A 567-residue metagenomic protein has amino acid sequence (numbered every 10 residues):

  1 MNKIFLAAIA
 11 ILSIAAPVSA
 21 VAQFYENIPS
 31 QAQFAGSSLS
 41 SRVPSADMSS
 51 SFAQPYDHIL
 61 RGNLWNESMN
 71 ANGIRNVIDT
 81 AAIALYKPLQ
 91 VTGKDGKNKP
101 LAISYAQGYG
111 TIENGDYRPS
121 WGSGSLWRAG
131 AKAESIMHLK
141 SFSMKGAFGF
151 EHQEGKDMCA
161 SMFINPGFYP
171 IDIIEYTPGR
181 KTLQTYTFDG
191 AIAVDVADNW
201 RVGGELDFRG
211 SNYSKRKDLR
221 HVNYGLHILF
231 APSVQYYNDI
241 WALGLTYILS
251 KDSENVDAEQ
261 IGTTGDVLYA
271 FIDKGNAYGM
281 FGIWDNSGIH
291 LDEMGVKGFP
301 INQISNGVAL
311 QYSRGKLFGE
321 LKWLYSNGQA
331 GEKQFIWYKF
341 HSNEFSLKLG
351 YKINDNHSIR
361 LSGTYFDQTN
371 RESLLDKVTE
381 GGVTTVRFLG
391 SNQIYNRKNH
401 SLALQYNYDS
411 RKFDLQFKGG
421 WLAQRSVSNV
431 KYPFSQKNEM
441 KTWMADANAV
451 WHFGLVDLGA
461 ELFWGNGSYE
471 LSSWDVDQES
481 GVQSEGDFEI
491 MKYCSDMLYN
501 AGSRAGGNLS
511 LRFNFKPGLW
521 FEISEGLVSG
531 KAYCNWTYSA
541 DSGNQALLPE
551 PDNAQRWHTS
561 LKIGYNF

Functional and structural regions predicted by a protein language model:
F24-F52, L60, Y236-D239, A554-F567: Outer-membrane beta-barrel "beta-signal"
I74, W121-W127, P178-T182, R220-Y224 (+6 more regions): Replace "Gram-negative outer membrane beta-barrel proteins" with "bacterial and organellar outer membrane beta-barrel
L85-V91, A131-M137, F188-V194, F230-Y236 (+8 more regions): Residues on the lipid-exposed face of transmembrane beta-strands in outer-membrane beta-barrel proteins
K97-S104, K140-G146, D198-V202, D239-L243 (+9 more regions): Outer-envelope beta-barrel architecture signal
I103-I112, G146-H152, G204-G210, L245-K251 (+6 more regions): Transmembrane beta-barrel strands of outer-membrane/channel proteins
N114-G122, D157-F163, Y213-H221, V256-G262 (+7 more regions): Outer-membrane beta-barrel translocator domains and adjoining extracellular loop/strand segments of Gram-negative
A242-I248, V256-Y278, K516-F567: Predominantly the C-terminal beta-signal and adjacent terminal strand-loop region of outer-membrane beta-barrel
F281-W421: Long, internal scaffold/assembly segments composed of regular secondary structure
